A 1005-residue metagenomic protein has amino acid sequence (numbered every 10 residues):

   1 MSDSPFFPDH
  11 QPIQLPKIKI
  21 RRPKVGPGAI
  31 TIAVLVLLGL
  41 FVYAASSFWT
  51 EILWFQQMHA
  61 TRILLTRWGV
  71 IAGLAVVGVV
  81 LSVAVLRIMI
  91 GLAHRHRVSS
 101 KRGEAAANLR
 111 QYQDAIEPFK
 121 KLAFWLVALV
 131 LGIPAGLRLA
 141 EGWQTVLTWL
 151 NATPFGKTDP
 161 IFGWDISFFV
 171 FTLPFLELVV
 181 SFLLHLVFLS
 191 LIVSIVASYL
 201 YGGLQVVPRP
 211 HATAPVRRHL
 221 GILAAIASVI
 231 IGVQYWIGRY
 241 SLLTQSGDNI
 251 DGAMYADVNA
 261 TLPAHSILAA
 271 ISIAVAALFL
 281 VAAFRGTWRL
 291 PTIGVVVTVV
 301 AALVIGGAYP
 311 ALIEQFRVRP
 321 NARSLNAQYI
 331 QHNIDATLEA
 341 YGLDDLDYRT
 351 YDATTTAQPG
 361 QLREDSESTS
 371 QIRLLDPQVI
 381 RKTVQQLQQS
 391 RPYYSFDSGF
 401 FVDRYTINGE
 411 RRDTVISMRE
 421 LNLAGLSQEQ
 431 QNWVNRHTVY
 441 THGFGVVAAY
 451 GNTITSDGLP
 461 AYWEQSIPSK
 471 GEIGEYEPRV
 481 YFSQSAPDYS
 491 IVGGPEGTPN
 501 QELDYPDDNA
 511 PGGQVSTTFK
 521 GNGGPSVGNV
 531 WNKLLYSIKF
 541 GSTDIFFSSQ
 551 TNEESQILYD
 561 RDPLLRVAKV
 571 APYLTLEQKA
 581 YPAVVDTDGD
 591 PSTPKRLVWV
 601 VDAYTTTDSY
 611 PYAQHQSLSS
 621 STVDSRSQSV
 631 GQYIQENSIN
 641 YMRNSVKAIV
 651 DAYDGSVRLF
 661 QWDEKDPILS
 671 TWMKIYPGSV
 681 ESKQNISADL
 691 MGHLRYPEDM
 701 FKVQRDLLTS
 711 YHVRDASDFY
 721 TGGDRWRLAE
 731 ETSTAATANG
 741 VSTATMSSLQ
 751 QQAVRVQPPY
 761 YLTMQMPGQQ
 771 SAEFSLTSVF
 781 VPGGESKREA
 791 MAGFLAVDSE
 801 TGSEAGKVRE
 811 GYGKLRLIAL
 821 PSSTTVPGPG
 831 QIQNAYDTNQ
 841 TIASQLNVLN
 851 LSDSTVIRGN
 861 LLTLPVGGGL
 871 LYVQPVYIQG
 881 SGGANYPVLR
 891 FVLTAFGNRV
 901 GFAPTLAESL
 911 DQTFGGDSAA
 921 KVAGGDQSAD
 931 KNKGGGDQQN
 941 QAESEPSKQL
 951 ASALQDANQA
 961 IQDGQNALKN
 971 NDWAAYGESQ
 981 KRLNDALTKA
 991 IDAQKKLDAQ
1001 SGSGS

Functional and structural regions predicted by a protein language model:
D3-R22, T31-N970, A974-S1003: Soluble extracytoplasmic regions of secretory-pathway and membrane proteins
